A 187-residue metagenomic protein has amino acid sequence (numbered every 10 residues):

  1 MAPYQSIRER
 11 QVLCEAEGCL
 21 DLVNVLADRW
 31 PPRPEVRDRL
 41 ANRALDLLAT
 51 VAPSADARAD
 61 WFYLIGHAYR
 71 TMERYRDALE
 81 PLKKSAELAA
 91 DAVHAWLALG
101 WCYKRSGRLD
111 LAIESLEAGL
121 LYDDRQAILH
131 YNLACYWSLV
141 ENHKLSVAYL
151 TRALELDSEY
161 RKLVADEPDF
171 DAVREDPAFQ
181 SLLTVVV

Functional and structural regions predicted by a protein language model:
M1-Q5, E159-V187: Terminal, low-structured helical/coil segments at or just beyond the last alpha-helical repeat
Y4-P32, D56-H67: Amphipathic alpha-helical repeat scaffolds of TPR domains
S6, R10, R33-D46, M72-K84 (+2 more regions): Structural signature of tandem alpha-helical TPR/SEL1-like repeats, specifically the intra-repeat loop/turn
I7, V36, L40, A57 (+3 more regions): Structural signature of alpha-solenoid helical repeat junctions
C14, D21, L64, A98 (+2 more regions): "A position-specific structural signal for the A-helix of alpha-solenoid helical repeats
V23, L45, A49-A52, A86 (+2 more regions): A conserved position within tetratricopeptide repeats
D56-L129, Y136: Alpha-helical adaptor scaffolds
S138-K162, T184-V187: TPR/TPR-like (Sel1-like) alpha-helical repeat modules
